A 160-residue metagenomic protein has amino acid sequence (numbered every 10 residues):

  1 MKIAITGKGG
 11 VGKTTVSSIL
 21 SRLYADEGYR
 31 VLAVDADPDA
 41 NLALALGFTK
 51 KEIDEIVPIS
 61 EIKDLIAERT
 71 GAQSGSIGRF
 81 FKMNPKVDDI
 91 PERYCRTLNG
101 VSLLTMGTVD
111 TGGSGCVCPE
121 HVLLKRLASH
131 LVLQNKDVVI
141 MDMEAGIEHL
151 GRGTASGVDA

Functional and structural regions predicted by a protein language model:
M1-V31: Walker A (P-loop) phosphate-binding motif
K2, R30-L32, V101-L103, V138-I140: Residue-level preference for the first positions of well-ordered beta-strands
K13-V16, A40-L42, M143, I147-L150: Short glycine/serine/threonine-rich phosphate/pyrophosphate-binding segments that cradle anionic phosphate groups
L23-N99: N-terminal phosphate/diphosphate-binding loop that engages ATP/GTP or pyrophosphate donors across diverse enzyme folds
M83-D88, V122, M141-G146: Short gly/ser/thr-rich secondary-structure transition/capping motifs
T105-P119, A128-G153: Switch II (G3) loop of P-loop NTPases
